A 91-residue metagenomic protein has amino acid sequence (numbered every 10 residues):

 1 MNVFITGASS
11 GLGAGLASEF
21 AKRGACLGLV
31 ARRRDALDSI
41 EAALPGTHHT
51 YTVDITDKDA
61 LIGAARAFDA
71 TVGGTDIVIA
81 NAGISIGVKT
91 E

Functional and structural regions predicted by a protein language model:
N2-I5, V78-I79: Conserved hydrophobic beta-strands of the Rossmann-like cofactor-binding core in SDR/related NAD(P)H-dependent
S9-S10: Conserved glycine-rich cofactor-binding loop
G13-A14: N-terminal Rossmann-fold NAD(P) dinucleotide-binding loop
R23-I40: Conserved glycine-rich Rossmann-like NAD(P)H-binding loop of the short-chain dehydrogenase/reductase
L37, L61-F68: A conserved hydrophobic alpha-helix of the Rossmann-fold in NAD(P)-dependent oxidoreductases
T47, A67-V78, I86: A glycine-rich helix->loop->beta "capping" turn within Rossmann-like NAD(P)(H)-dependent oxidoreductase domains
V53-G63: The beta1-alpha1 cofactor-binding region of Rossmann-like NAD(H)/NADP(H)-dependent oxidoreductases
S85-E91: Conserved mid-core segment of classical short-chain dehydrogenase/reductases
